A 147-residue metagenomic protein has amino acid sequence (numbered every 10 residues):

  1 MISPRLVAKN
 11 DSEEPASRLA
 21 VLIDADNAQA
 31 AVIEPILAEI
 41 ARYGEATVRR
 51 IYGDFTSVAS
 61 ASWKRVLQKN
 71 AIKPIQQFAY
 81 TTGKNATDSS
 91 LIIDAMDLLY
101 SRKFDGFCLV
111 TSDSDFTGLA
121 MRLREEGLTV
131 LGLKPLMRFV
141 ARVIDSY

Functional and structural regions predicted by a protein language model:
M1-Y100, M121-R124, T129-L131: Domain-level signal for Mg2+-assisted phosphodiester chemistry and nucleotide/NA-binding surfaces in nucleic-acid
A28, V58, S114-D115, R138: Short alpha-helical
Y52, D105-S112, L119, L123 (+1 more regions): Acidic beta-strand-to-loop metal/phosphate-binding motif
A59-K64, P135-V143: Short, glycine/polar-rich helix-capping loops at beta-to-alpha or helix-loop-helix junctions that flank or form
K84-A86, V140-D145: Short, charged, surface-exposed secondary-structure boundary motifs
